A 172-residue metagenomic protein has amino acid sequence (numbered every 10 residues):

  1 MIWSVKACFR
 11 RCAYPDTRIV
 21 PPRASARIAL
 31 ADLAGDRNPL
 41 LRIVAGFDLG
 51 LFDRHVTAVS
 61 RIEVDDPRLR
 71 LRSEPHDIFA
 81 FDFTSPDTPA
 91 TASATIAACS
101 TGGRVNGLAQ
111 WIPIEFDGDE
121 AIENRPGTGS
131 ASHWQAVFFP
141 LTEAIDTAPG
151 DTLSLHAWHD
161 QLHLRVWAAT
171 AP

Functional and structural regions predicted by a protein language model:
M1-A171: Class I SAM-binding transferase module
